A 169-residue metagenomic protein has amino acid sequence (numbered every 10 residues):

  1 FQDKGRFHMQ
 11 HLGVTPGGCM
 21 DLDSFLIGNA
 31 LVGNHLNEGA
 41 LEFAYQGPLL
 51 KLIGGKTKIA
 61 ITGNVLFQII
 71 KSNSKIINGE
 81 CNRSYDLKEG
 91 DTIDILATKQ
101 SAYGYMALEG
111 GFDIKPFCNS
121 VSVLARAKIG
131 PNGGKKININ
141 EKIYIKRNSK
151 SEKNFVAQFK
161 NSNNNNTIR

Functional and structural regions predicted by a protein language model:
F1-R169: Conserved "landmark" site that anchors the functional core of diverse proteins
